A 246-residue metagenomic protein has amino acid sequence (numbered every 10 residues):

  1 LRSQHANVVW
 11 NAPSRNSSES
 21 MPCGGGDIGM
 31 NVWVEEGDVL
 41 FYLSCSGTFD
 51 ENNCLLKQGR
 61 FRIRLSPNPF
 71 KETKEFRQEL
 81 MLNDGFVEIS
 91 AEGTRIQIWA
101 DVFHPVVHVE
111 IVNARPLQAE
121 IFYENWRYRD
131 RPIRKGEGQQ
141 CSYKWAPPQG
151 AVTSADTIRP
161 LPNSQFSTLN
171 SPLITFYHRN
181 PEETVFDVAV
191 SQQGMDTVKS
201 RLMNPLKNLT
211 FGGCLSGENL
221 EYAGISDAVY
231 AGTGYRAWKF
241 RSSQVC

Functional and structural regions predicted by a protein language model:
L1-C246: Aromatic-residue-lined binding/catalytic grooves and analogous aromatic/hydrophobic interfacial grooves in multimeric
